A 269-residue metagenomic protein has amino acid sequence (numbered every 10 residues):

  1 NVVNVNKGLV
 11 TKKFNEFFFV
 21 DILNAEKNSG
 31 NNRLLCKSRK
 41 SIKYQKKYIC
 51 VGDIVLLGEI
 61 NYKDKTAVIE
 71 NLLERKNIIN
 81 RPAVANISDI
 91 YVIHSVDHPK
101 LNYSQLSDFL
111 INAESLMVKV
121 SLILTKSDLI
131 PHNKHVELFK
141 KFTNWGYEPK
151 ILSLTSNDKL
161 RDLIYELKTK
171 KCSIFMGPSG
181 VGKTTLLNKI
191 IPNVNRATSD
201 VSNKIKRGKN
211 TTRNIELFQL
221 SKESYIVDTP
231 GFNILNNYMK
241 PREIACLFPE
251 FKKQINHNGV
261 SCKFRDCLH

Functional and structural regions predicted by a protein language model:
N1-G8, L23, N28-G30: Basic Arg/Gly/Lys-rich low-complexity intrinsically disordered segments
N4-N6, E16, Q45-K65, N71-I90 (+7 more regions): Helix-rich effector regions associated with P-loop NTPase G domains
F18-L23, C36, L57: SH3/SH3-like beta-barrel fold
D21-A25, L220-K222: Active-site beta-strand termini and strand-to-loop segments that position acidic
S29-I49: Beta-strand/loop nucleic-acid-binding surfaces
K100-M117: Amphipathic helical hotspot of TIR/SEFIR-family domains
D128-V181: Canonical P-loop GTPase G-domain recognition
S179, T184-T185, K189: Walker A/P-loop
